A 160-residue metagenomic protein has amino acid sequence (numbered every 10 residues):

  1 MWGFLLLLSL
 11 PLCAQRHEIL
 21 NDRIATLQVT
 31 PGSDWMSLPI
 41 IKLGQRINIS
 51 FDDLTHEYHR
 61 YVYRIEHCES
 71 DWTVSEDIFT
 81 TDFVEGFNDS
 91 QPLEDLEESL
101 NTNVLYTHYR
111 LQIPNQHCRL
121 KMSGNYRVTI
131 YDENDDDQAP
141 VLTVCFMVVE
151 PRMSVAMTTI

Functional and structural regions predicted by a protein language model:
M1-R16: Bacterial Sec-dependent N-terminal signal peptides
C13-V29: Sec-dependent signal peptide cleavage junction
E18-I19, V148-I160: Low-complexity, Pro/Ser/Thr- and charge-rich linker/hinge segments at domain boundaries
I24-E69, I160: Contiguous beta-strand segments within globular domains
E57-F87: Extended low-complexity, serine/threonine- and proline-enriched intrinsically disordered segments
S70-W72, C118-R119, D132-V141: Short acidic/polar inter-strand loop motif in beta-rich domains
E85-T107: Extended, solvent-exposed segments with strong compositional bias
N103-E133: Ligand-binding face of N-terminal immunoglobulin V-set domains in extracellular IgSF glycoproteins
